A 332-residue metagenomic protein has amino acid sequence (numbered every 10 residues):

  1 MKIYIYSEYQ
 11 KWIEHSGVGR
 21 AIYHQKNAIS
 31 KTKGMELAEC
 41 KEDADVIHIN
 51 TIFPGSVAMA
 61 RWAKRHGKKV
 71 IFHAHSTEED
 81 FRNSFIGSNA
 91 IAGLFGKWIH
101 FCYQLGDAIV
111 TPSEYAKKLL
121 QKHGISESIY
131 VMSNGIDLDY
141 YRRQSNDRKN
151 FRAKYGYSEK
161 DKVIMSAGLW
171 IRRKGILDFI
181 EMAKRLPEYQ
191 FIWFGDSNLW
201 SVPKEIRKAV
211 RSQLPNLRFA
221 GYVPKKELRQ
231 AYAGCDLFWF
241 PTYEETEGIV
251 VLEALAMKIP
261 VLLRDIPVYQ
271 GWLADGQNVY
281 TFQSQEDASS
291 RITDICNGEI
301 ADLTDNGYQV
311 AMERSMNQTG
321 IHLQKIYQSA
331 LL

Functional and structural regions predicted by a protein language model:
A90-I109: Membrane-proximal helix-turn-helix segments that form the acceptor-binding/catalytic region of lipid-linked
Y103, Y222, Q230-C235: Short alpha-helical donor nucleotide-sugar binding micro-motif in glycosyltransferases
S158-K174, I180-K184, I192: Conserved donor-binding/catalytic core segment of Leloir-type glycosyltransferases
A167, Q190-E205: Glycosyltransferase donor-sugar binding loop
K204-K226: Nucleotide-activated donor-binding/catalytic signature segment of Leloir-type glycosyltransferases, i.e., the conserved
Y243: Aromatic "clamp/platform" in nucleotide-sugar-dependent glycosyltransferases that forms part of the donor/acceptor
P260-L263: Short hydrophobic beta-strand element within catalytic cores of glycosyltransferases and related nucleotide-activated
L273-E286, T293-I300: Conserved acidic donor-binding segment of nucleotide-sugar-dependent glycosyltransferases
